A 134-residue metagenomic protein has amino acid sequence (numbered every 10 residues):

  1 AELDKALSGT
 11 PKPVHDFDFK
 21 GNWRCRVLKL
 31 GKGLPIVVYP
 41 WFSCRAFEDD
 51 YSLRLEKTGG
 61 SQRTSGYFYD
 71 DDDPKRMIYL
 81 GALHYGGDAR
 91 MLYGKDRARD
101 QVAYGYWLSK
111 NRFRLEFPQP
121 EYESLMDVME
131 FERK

Functional and structural regions predicted by a protein language model:
A1-D18: Amphipathic/hydrophobic helical signal segments and adjacent flexible N-terminal regions that mediate secretion
E2-K5, G94-Y104, K110-K134: Edge beta-strand at a domain terminus
P11-P13, P35, P74, P120: Proline-rich intrinsically disordered, low-complexity coils
D16-K20, F47-D50, F68-M77, G105-R112 (+1 more regions): A short, structured loop/turn motif at beta-sheet edges
K20, W41-S43, V102, V128: Extracellular structured ligand-interaction cores
C25-D100: Central antiparallel beta-sheet cores of small beta-barrel/beta-sandwich binding domains
